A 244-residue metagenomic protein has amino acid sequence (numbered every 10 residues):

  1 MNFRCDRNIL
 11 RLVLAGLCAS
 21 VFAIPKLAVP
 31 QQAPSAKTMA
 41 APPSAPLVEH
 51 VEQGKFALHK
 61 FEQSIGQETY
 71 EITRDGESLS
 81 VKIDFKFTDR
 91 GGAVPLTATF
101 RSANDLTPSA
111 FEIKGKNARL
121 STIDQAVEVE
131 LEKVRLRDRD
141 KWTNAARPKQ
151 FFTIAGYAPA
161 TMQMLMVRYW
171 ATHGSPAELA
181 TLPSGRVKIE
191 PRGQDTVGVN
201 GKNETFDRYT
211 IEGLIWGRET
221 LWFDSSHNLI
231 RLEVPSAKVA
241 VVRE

Functional and structural regions predicted by a protein language model:
N2-L14: Bacterial N-terminal signal peptides that target proteins for export
L12-I24: Bacterial N-terminal signal peptides
A23-A36: Signal peptide processing junction and immediate N-terminal pro/mature segment of secreted/exported proteins
P34-T69: Hydrophobic, proline/glycine-rich low-complexity stretches
E49-V51, I65, N117-T210, S226 (+1 more regions): Solvent-exposed helix/loop surface patches that form functional interfaces
H59-D138, S225, L232: N-terminal mature ectodomain segment of secretory-pathway/periplasmic proteins
Q67, P95, T161-M166, R218-T220: Transmembrane beta-barrel architecture of outer membranes
K82, K86, P95, T99-R101 (+1 more regions): Gly/Pro-enriched, hydrophobic low-complexity segments that function as extracytoplasmic propeptides/linkers
